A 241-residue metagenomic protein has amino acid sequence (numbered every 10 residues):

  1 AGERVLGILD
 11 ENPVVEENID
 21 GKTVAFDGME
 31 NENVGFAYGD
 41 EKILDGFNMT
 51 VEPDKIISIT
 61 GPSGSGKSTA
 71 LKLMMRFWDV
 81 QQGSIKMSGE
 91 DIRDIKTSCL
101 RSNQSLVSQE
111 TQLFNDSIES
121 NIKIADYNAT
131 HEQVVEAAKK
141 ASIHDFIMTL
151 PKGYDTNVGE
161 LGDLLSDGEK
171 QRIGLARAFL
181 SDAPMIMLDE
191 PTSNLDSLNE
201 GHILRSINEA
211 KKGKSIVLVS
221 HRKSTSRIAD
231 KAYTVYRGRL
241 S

Functional and structural regions predicted by a protein language model:
A1-I8: Cytosolic ends of transmembrane helices, especially the final helix of ABC transmembrane type-1 domains
L9, V14-V24: Pre-NBD coupling/linker segments of ABC/ABC-like ATPases
K22-S241: ABC-type nucleotide-binding domain
